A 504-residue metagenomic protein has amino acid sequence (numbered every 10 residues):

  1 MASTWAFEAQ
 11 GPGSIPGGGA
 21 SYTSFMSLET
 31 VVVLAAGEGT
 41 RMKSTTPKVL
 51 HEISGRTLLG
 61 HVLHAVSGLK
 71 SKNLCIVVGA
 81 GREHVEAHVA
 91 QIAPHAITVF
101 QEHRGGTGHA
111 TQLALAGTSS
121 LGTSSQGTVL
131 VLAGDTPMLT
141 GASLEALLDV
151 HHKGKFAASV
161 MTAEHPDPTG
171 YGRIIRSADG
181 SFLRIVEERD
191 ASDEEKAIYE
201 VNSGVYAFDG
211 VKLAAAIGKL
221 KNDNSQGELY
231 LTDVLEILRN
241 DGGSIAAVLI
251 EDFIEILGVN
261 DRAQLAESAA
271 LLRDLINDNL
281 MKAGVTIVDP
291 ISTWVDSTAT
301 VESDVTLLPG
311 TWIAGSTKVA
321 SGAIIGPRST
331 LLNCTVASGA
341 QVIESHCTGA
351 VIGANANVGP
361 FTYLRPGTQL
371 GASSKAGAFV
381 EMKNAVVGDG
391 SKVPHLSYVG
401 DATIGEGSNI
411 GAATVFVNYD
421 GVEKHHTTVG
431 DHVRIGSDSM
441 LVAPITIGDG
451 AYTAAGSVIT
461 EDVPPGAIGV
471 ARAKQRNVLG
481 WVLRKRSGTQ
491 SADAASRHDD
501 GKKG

Functional and structural regions predicted by a protein language model:
Y22-T30, R56-E145, D149, K153 (+1 more regions): Conserved N-terminal catalytic core of the sugar/cofactor nucleotidyltransferase
M26-S44: N-terminal nucleotide-binding beta1-loop-alpha1 segment
S27, Y199-E302: Conserved alpha/beta core of the MobA/IspD/sugar-nucleotide pyrophosphorylase nucleotidyltransferase superfamily
E83, L139-S225, T232: Conserved core of the sugar-phosphate nucleotidyltransferase
A299-T368: Acidic, glycine-rich loop-and-beta core segments that form the ion-binding/anion-interacting portion of active sites
T335, V342-G504: Glycine-rich hexapeptide-repeat left-handed beta-helix
